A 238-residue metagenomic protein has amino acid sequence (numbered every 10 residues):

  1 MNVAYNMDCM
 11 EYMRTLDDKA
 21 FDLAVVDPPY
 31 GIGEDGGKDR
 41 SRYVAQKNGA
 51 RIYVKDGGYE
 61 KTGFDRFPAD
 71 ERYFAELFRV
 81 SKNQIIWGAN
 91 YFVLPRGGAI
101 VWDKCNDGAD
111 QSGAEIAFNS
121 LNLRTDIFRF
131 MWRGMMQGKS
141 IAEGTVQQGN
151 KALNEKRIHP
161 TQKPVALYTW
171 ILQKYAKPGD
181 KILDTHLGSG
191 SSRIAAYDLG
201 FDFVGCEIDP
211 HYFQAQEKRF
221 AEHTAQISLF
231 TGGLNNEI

Functional and structural regions predicted by a protein language model:
M1-A4: Extreme N-terminal starter segment of soluble prokaryotic enzymes
N6-E11, G233-L234: Conserved SAM/SAH-binding loop
L16-V26, Y30, E34-T62, R72 (+1 more regions): Class I S-adenosyl-L-methionine
G63, F67: Nucleic-acid-processing active sites and adjacent nucleic-acid-binding tracks, predominantly divalent metal-dependent
